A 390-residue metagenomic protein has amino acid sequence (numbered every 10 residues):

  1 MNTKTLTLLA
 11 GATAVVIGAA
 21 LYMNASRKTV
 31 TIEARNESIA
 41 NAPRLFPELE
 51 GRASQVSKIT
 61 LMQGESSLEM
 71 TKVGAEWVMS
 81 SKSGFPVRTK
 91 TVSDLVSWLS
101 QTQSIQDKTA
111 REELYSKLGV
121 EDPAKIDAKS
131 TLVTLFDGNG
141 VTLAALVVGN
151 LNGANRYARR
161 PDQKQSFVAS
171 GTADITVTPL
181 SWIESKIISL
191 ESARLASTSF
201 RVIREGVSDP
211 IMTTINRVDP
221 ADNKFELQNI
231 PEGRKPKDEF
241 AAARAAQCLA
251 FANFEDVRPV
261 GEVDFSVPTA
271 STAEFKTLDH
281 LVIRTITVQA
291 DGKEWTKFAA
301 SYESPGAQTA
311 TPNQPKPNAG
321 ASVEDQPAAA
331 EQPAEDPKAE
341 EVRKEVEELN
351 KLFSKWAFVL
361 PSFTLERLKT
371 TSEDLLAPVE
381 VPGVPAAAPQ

Functional and structural regions predicted by a protein language model:
M1-Q390: Secondary-structure "cap/kink" motif recognition
